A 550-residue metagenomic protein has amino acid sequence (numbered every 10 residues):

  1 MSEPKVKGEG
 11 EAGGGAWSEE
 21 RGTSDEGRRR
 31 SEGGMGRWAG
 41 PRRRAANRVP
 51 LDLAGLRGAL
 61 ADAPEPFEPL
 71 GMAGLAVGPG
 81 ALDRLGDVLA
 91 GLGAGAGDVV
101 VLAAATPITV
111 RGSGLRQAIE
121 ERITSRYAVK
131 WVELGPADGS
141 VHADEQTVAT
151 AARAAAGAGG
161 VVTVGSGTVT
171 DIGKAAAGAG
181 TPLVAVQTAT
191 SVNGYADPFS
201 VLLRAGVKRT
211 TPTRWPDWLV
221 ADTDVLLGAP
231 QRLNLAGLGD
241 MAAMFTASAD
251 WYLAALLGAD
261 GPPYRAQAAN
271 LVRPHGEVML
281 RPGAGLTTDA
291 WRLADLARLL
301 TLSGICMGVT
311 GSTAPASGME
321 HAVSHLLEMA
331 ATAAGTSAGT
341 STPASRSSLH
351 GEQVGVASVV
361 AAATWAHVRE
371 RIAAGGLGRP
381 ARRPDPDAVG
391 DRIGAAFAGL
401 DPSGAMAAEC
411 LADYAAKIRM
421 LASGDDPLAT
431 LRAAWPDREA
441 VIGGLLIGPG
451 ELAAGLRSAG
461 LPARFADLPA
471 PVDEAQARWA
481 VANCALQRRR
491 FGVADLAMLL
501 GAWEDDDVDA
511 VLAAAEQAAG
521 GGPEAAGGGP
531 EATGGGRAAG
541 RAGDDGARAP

Functional and structural regions predicted by a protein language model:
S2-A39, T332-S345, Q517-A549: Intrinsically disordered, low-complexity terminal tails and inter-domain linkers enriched for S/T/G/P/D/E
G34-D62, E68, V100, I372-P523 (+2 more regions): C-terminal charged capping/lid subdomain of soluble metabolic enzymes
G34-G160: ATP/NTP phosphate-donor binding region
F67-E68, R153-A156, A176, R209-R214 (+4 more regions): Solvent-exposed alpha-helices and their adjacent loops that cap or buttress functional pockets in soluble metabolic
A73, A175-E277: A glycine/threonine-rich phosphate-anchoring loop and its flanking beta-alpha core in nucleotide/phosphate-binding
A154-T188: A short, small-residue-rich loop immediately preceding and capping a beta-strand
L238, A242, L293-M307, S358 (+2 more regions): Short alpha-helical scaffolding segments that buttress acidic/His motifs in well-ordered protein cores
A268-E451: Active-site segments that bind and position negatively charged phosphate/pyrophosphate groups
